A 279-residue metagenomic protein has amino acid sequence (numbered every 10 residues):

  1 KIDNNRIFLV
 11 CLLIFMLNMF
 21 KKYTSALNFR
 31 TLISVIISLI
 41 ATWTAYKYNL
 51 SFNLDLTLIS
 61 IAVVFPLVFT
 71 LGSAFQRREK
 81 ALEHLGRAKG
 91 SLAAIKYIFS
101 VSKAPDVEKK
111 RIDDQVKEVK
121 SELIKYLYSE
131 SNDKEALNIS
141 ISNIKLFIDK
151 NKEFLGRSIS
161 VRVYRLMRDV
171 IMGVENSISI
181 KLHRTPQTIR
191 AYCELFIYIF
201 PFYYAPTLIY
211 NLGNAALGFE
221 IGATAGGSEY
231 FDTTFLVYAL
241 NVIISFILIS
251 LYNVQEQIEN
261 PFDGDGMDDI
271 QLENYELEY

Functional and structural regions predicted by a protein language model:
D3-N5: Intrinsic-disorder-associated, low-complexity terminal segments enriched in Asp/Asn/His/Tyr and depleted of Lys/Arg
L9-G86, L217, E229-T234, I249-Y279: N-terminal juxtamembrane/topogenic regions of multi-pass membrane proteins
R87-G90, A94-Y97: N-terminal pre-first-transmembrane
I95-C193: Structured inter-helical modules in multipass membrane proteins
I180-P186, G213, V254-F262: Alpha-helical transmembrane segments
A191-L212, F235-S250: Bilayer-spanning, highly hydrophobic alpha-helical transmembrane segments
I209-L236: Membrane-interfacial helix-loop-helix connectors in multipass membrane proteins
